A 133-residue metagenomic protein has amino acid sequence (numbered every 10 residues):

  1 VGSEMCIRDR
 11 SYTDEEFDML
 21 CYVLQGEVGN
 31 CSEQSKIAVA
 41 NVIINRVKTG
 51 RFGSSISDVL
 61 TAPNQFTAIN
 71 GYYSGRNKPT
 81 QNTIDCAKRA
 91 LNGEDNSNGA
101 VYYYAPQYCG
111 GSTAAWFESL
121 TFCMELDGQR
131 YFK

Functional and structural regions predicted by a protein language model:
V1-I7: Short, small-residue-biased leader/transition segments that mark boundaries at the very start of proteins
R8-K133: Bacterial extracytoplasmic/cell-wall-associated proteins, especially those involved in peptidoglycan
